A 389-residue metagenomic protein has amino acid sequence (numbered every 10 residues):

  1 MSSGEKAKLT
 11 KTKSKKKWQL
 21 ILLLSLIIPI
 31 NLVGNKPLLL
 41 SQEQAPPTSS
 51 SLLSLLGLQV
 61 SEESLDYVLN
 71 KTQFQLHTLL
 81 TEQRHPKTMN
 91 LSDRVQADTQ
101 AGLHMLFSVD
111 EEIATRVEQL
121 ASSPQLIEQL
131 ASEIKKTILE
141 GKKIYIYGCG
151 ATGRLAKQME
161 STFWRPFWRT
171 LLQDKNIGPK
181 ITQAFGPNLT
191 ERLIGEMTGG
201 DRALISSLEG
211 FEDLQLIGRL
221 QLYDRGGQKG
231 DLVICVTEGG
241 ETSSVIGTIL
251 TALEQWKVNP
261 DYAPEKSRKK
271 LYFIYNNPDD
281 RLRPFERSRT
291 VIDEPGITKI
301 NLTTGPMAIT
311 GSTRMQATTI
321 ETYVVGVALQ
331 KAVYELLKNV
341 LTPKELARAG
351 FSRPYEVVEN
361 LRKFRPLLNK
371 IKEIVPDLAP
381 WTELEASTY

Functional and structural regions predicted by a protein language model:
M1-S14: N-terminal secretory signal peptides that target proteins for export/translocation
K11, L22, L38, P46-P47: Intrinsic disorder/low-complexity segments
K17-K36, L40-S41: Classical Sec-dependent N-terminal signal peptides that target proteins to the secretory pathway
A45-L52, K136-K338: Glycine-rich phosphate-binding loops that contact phosphosugars or nucleotide phosphates
P46-L126, A347-F351, Y355: Cofactor-/ligand-binding subdomain signature composed of acidic, glycine-rich, tryptophan-containing flexible loops
V68, K87, L91-R94, D98 (+10 more regions): Catalytic cores of large soluble enzymes that bind and process phosphate-bearing ligands
Q119-I138, E383-A386: A short, well-structured juxtamembrane/interface segment
M315-Y389: Active-site phosphate/pyrophosphate-binding segments
